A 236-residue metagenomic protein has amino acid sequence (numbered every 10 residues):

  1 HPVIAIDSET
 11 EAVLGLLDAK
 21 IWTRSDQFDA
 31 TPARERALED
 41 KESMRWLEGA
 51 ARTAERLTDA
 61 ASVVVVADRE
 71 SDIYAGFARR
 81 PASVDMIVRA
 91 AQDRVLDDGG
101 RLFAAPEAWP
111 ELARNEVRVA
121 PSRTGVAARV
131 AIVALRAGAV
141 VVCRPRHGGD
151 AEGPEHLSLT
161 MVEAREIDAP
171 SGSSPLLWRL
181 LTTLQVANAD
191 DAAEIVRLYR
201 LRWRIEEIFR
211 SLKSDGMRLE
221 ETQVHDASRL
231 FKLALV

Functional and structural regions predicted by a protein language model:
I4-V236: Single, function-defining residue in the core of a domain
